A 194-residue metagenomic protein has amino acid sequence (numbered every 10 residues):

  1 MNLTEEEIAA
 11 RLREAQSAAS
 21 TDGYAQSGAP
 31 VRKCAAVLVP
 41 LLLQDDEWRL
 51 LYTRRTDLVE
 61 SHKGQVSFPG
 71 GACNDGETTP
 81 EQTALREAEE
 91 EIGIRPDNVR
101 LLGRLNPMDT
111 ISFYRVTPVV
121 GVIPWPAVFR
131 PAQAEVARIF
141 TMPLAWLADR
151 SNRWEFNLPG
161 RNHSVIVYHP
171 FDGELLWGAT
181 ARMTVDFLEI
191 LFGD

Functional and structural regions predicted by a protein language model:
M1-S67, A72-A127, V136, N157-P159 (+1 more regions): N-terminal leader/linker segments that precede catalytic domains of diphosphate-processing enzymes
P131-H163: Amphipathic alpha-helical blocks and their helix-capping loop/short-beta junctions
